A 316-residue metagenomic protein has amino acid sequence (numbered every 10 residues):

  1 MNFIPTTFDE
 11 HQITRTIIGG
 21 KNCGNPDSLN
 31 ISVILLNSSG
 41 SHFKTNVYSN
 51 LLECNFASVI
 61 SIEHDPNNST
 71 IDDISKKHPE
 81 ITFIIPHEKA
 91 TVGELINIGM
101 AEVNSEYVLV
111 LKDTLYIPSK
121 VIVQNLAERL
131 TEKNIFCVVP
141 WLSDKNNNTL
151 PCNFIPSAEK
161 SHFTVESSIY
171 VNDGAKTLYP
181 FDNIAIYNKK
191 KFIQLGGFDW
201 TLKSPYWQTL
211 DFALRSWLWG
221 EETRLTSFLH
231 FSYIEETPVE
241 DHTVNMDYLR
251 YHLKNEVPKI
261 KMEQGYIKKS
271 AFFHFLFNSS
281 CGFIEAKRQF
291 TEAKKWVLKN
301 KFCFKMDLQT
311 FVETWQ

Functional and structural regions predicted by a protein language model:
M1-S49: N-proximal low-complexity "stem/linker" segments adjacent to membrane-targeting elements
Y48-I85: Acidic donor-binding segment of Leloir-type glycosyltransferases
P86-V103: Glycine-rich, basic loop-to-helix element that forms the pyrophosphate-binding segment of sugar-nucleotide handling
V108: Short aromatic/hydrophobic "clamp" motif used to bind/position activated sugar donors
K120-F154: Conserved donor NDP-sugar-binding/catalytic core segment of glycosyltransferases
P156-L178: Short, flexible, basic/aromatic active-site loop/helix in glycosyltransferases
Y179-Y187, K191, L195-G196, L202-L229: A short, conserved alpha-helix in the catalytic core of glycosyltransferases
E222-Q316: Active-site-adjacent helix/loop segment of glycosyltransferases that harbors family-specific signature motifs
